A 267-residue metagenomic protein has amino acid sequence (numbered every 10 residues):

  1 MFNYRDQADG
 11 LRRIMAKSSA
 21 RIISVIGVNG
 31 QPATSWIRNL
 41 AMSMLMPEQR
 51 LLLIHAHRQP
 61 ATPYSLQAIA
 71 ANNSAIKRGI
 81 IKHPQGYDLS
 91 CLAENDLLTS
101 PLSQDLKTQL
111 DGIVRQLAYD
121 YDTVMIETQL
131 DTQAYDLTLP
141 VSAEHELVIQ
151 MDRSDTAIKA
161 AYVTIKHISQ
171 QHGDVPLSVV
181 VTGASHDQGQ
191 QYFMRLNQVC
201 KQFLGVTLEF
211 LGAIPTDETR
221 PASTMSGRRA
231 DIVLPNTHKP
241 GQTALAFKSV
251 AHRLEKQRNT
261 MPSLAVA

Functional and structural regions predicted by a protein language model:
M1-Q31, S35, M42-Q49, A75: Extreme N-terminal, non-catalytic leader segments that precede Walker-type/kinase nucleotide-binding cores
M1-S18, D174-A267: C-terminal lobe/tail of nucleotide-utilizing enzymes
Y4, A33, S103, T156-A160 (+2 more regions): Phosphate/oxyanion-binding active-site loops and adjacent basic polyanion-contact surfaces
A20, Q49, Y121-D122, D174: Short, high-confidence coil segments that cap the C-terminus of an alpha-helix and link into the following beta-strand
S24-N29, L52-D120, M225: P-loop/Walker-type NTP enzyme "switch/lid" segment
V25-Q31, I54-R58, L92-N95, E127-L130 (+3 more regions): Structural motif
S35-L45, A161-Q170: Histidine-anchored nucleotide/phosphate-binding helix
Q116-Y119, I126-A213: Conserved catalytic-core segment of NTP-binding enzymes
